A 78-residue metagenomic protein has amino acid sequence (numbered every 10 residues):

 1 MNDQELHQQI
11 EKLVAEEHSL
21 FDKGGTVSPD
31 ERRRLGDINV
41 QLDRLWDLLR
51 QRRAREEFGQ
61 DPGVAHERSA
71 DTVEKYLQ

Functional and structural regions predicted by a protein language model:
M1-Q78: Extended, charge-rich alpha-helical interface modules
